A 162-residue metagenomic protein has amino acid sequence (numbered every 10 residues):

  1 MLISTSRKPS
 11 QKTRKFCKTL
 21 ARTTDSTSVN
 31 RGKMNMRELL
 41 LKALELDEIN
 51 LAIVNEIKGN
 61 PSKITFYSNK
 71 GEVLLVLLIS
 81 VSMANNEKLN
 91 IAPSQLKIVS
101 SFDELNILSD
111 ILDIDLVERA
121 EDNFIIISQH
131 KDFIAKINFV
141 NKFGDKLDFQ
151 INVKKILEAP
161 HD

Functional and structural regions predicted by a protein language model:
M1-D162: Phospho-regulatory, Ser/Thr- and acidic-rich intrinsically disordered linkers and terminal tails that flank modular
